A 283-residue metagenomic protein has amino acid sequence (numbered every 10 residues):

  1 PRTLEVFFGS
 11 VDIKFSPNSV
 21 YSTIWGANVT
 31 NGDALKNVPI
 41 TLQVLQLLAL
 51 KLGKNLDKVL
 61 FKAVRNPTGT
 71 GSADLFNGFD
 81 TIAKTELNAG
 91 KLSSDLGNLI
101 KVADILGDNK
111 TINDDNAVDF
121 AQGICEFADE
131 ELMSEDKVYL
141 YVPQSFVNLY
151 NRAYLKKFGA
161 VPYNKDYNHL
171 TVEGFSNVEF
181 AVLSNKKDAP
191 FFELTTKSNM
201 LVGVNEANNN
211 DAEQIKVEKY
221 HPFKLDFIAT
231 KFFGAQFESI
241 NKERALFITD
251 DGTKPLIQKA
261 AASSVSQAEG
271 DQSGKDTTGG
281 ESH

Functional and structural regions predicted by a protein language model:
P1-G26: Assembly/oligomerization interface modules of large self-assembling protein complexes
S10, L45, E135-K137, K224: Extracellular structured ligand-interaction cores
T23-I24, D57, L149-N151: Short helix/loop capping segments that flank catalytic or ligand/cofactor-binding pockets
G26-F120, A268-D276: Alpha-helical scaffold segments that mediate packing/assembly in large oligomeric complexes
N77-A103, D108, D115, Q144-H283: Sequence/fold signature of self-assembling virion shell proteins
A117-D129: Structured alpha-helical segments in the cores of large, soluble enzyme domains
A121-I124, L140, F180: Hydrophobic beta-strand residues in large extracellular and virion-surface proteins
E131-N148: Beta-edge loop/turn motif
